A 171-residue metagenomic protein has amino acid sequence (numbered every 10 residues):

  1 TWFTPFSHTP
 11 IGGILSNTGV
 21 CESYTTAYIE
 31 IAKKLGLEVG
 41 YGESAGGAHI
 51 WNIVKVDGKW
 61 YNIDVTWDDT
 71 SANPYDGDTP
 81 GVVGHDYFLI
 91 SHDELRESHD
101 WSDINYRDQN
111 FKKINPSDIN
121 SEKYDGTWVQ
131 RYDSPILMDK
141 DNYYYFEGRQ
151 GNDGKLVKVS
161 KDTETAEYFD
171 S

Functional and structural regions predicted by a protein language model:
T1-G13: Secondary-structure boundary elements
I11, G47-H49, D153-G154: Short, surface-exposed coil-to-beta transition loops
L15-S23: Soluble non-cytosolic domains of exported or imported proteins
E22-I90: Hydrophobic/aromatic-rich core segments of domains that either
K59-L156, E164-A166: His-Asp-centered catalytic microenvironments across diverse enzyme cores, prominently the transglutaminase-like
F169-D170: Short loop/turn motifs that cap or connect beta-strands within the blades of beta-propeller-type repeat domains
